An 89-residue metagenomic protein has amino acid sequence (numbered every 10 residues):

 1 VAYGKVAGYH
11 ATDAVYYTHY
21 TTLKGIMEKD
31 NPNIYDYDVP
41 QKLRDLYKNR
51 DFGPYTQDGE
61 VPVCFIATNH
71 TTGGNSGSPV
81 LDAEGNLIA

Functional and structural regions predicted by a protein language model:
V1-G74, L81-A89: Serine endopeptidase catalytic core focused on the charge-relay Asp
